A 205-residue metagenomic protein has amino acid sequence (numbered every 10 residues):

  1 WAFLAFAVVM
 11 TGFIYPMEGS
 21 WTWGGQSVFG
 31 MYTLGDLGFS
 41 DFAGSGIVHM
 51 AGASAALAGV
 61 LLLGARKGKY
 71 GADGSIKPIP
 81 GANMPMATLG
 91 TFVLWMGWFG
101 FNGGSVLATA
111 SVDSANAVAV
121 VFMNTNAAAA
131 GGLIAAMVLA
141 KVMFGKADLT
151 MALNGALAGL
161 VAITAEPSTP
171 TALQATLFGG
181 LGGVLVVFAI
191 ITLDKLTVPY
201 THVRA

Functional and structural regions predicted by a protein language model:
W1-A205: Hydrophobic alpha-helical transmembrane bundles of multi-pass membrane proteins
